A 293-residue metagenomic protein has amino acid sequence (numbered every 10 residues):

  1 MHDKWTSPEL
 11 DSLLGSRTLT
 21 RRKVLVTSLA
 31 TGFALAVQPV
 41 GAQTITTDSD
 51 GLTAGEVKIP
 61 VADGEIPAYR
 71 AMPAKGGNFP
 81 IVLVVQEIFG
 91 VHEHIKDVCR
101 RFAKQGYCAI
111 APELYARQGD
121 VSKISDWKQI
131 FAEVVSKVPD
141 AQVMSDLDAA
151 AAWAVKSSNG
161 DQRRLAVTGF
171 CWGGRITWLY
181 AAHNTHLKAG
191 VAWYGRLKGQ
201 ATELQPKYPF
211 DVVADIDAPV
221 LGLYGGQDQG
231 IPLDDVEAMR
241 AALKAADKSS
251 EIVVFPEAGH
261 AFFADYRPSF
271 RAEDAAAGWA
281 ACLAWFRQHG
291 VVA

Functional and structural regions predicted by a protein language model:
M1-L19: N-terminal secretory signal peptides
T18-V26, G32-T47: N-terminal twin-arginine translocation
Q43-A74: N-terminal cap/lid segment of alpha/beta-hydrolase-fold proteins
N78-E87: Short beta-strand element of the alpha/beta-hydrolase
S125-A166, V291: Gly/Ser-rich "nucleophile elbow"/oxyanion-hole loop immediately N-terminal to the catalytic nucleophile in hydrolases
A150-P209: Primarily recognizes the serine-hydrolase "nucleophile elbow" in alpha/beta-hydrolase and SGNH/GDSL folds
G222-Y224: Short beta-strand/loop motif that positions the catalytic acidic residue of the alpha/beta-hydrolase fold
S249-A293: C-terminal catalytic histidine-bearing segment of alpha/beta-hydrolase fold enzymes
